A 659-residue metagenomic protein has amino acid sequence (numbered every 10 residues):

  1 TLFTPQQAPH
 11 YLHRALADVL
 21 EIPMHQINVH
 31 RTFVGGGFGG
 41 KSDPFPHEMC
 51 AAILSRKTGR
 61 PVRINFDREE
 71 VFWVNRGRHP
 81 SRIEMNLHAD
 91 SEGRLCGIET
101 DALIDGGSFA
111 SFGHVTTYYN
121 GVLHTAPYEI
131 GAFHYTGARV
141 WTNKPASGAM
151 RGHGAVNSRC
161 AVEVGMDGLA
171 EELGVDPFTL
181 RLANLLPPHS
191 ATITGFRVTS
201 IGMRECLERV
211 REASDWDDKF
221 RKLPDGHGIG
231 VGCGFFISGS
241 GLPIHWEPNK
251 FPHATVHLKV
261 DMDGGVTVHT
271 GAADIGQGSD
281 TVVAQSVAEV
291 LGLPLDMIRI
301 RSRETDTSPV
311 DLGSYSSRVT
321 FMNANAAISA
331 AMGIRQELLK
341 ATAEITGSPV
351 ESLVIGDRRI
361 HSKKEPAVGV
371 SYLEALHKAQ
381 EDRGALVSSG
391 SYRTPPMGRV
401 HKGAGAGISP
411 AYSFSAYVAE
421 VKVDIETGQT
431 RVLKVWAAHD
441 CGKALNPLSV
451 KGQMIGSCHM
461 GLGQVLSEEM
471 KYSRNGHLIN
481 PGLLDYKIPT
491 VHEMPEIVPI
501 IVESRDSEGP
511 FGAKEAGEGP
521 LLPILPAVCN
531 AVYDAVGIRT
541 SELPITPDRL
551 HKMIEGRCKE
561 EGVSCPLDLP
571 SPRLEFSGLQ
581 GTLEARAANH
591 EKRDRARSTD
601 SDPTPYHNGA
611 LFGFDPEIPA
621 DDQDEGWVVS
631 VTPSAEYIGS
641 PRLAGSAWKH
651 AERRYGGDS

Functional and structural regions predicted by a protein language model:
T1-L20, Y118, G232-M262, T270 (+2 more regions): Conserved beta-alpha junction segments in alpha/beta enzyme cores
L2-P5, T270, V432-A437, G626-A635: A short, conserved beta-strand element enriched in hydrophobic/aromatic residues
R14, M24, G37-G59, R63-F66 (+1 more regions): Thiamine diphosphate
V19-N28, S55-I64, S91, T116-G234 (+3 more regions): C-terminal catalytic domains of large/alpha subunits in multi-subunit enzymes
R68-F133: Active-site cavity-forming subdomains of large catalytic enzyme subunits
N75-R78, Y118-N120, W246-N249, I408-S413 (+2 more regions): Short Gly/Pro-enriched turn/cap motifs at secondary-structure boundaries
R82, P252-H257, S415-E420, E496 (+2 more regions): Short glycine-rich loop/turn motifs
T582-D658: Polybasic low-complexity intrinsically disordered regions
